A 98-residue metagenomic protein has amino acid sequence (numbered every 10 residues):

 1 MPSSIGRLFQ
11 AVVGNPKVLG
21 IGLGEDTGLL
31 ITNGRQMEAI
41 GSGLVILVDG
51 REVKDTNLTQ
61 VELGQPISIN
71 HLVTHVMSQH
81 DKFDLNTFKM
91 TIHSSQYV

Functional and structural regions predicted by a protein language model:
M1-V98: C-terminal and late-domain segments of enzyme folds
